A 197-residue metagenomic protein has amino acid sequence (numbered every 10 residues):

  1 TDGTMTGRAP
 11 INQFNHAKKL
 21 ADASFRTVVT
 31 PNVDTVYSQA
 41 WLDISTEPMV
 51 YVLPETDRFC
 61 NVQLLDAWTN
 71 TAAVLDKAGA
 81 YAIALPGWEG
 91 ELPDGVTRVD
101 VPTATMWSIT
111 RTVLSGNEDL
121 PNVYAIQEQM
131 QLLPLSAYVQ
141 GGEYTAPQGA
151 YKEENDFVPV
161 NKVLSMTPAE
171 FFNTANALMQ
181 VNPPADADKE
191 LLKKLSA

Functional and structural regions predicted by a protein language model:
T1-A197: A compositional/structural signature for long, glycine/proline-rich flexible linkers and loops on extracytoplasmic
